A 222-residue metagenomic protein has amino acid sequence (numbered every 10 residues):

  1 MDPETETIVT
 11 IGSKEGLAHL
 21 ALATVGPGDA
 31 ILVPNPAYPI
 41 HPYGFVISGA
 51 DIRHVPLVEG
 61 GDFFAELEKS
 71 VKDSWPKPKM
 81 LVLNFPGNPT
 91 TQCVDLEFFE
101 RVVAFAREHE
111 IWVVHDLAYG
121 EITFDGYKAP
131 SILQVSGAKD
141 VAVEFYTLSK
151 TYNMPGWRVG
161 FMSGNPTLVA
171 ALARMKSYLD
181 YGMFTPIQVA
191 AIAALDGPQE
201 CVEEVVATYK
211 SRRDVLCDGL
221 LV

Functional and structural regions predicted by a protein language model:
M1-H19, E144: Short loop-beta-helix segment that forms the pyridoxal 5′-phosphate
P3-T5, L22-L83, L96: PLP-dependent aminotransferase-like
K14, Y38, F85-P89, K150: Short glycine-rich anion-binding loops that position phosphate/pyrophosphate groups of nucleotides and phosphorylated
H19, H41, V102, I132: Aromatic/hydrophobic pocket-lining residues that form π-stacking "cages" and hydrophobic walls in ligand
D29, A50, E108-I111, A138-D140: A short helix->loop->beta-strand "cap" motif at the edges of active sites that frequently abuts
V58-G126: Active-site phosphate-binding strand-loop segment of PLP-dependent enzymes
V135, K139-K210, D214-L221: Conserved core segment of the aminotransferase class I/II
